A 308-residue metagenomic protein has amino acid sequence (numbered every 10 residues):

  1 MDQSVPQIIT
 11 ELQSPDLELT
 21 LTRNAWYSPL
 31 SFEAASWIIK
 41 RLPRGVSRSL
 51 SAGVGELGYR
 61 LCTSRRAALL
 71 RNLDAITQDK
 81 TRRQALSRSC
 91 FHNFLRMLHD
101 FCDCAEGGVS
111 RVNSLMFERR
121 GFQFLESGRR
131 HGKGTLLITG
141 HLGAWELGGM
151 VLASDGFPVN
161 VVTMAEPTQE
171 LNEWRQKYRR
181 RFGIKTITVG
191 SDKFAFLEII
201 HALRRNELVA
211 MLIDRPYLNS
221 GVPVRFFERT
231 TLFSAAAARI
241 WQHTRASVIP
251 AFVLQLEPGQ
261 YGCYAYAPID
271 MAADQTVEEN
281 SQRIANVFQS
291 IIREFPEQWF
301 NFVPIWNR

Functional and structural regions predicted by a protein language model:
D2-I8, L12-D16, R23, I76-Q84 (+5 more regions): Non-catalytic C-terminal accessory region of glycerolipid acyltransferases and related lyso-lipid remodeling enzymes
D2-T139: Membrane-anchoring hydrophobic helices of lipid-metabolizing enzymes
W26-P29, S64, A68, L147 (+3 more regions): Generic alpha-helical secondary structure signal
A34, V46, L69, C90 (+5 more regions): Hydrophobic alpha-helical segments typical of transmembrane helices and their membrane-interface/capping positions
A67, T168-Q169, T231-S234: Active-site metal-coordination segments of metallo-dependent hydrolases
L115-E118, L142, T168, V189-K193 (+2 more regions): A conditional alpha-helix N-cap/helix-loop micro-motif detector
R120, V162-M164, V189, Y266-P268 (+1 more regions): Conserved beta-strand termini and adjacent loop/short-helix elements that scaffold enzyme active sites in alpha/beta
H131-S191, R205, P216-V222, F226: Catalytic core of membrane glycerolipid acyltransferases/transacylases, capturing the structured, soluble-facing
